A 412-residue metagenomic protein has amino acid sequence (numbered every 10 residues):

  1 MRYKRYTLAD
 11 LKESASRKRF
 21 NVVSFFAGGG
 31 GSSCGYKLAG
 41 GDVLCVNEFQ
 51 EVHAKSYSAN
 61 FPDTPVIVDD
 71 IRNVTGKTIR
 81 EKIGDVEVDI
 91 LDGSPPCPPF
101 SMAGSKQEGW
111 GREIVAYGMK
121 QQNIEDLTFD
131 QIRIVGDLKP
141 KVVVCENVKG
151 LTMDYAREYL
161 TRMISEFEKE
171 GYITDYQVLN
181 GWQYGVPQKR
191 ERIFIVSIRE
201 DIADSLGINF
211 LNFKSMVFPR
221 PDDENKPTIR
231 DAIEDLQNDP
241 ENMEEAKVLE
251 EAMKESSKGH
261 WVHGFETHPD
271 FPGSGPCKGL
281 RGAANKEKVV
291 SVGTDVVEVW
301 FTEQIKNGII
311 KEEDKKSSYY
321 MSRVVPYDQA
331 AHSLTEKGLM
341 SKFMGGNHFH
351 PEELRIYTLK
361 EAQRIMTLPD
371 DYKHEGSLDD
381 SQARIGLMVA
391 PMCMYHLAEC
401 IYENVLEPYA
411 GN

Functional and structural regions predicted by a protein language model:
M1-V43, I114, E166, R192-N412: S-adenosyl-L-methionine-dependent DNA methyltransferase catalytic core
R2-K139, K149-M153, E158-L160: Core alpha/beta nucleotide-donor-binding catalytic domains of modification enzymes
E51, P96-P98, K149-G150, W182-Y184 (+2 more regions): Short, solvent-exposed loop/turn segments at secondary-structure junctions
D70, Y176-Q177, K315-Y319: Short gly/ser/thr-rich secondary-structure transition/capping motifs
G84-D85, P187-K189, Y327-A330: Extracellular/periplasmic catalytic domains that process cell-envelope and extracellular macromolecules
P95, T152-Y155, F167-G171, I401 (+2 more regions): A generic secondary-structure signal for well-formed alpha-helical elements
P95-P96, P140, P187, P369 (+1 more regions): Proline-centered helix-kink/hinge sites
Q122-I198: Conserved Class I SAM-dependent methyltransferase catalytic core
